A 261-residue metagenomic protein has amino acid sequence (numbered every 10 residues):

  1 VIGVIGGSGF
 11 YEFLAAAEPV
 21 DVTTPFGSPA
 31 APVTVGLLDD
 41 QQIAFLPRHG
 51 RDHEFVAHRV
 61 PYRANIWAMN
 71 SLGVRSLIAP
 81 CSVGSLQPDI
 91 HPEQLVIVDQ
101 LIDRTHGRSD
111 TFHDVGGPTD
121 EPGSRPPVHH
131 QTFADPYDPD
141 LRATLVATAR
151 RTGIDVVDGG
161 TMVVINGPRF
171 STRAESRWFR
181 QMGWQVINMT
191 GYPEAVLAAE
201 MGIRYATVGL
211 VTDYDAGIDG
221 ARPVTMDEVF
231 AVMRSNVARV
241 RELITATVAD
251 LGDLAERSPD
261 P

Functional and structural regions predicted by a protein language model:
V1-F133: Metabolite-binding pocket within alpha/beta catalytic cores that recognizes anionic/polar moieties
I66, S176, Y192-A195: Generic hydrophobic/aromatic pocket-lining and core-packing "Φ" positions
N70-G73, R180, A199: Non-catalytic positions within long, well-ordered alpha-helices that form the structural scaffold/packing of enzyme
R75-S76, Q185, R204: Short acidic/polar active-site loop segments enriched in Thr and Asp
D135-Q181: Active-site rim beta-loop-alpha module in soluble metabolic enzymes
M189-E228: Zn-dependent metallopeptidase/amidohydrolase metal-coordination segment
A216-P261: His/Asp/Glu-rich mid-to-C-terminal helical/loop segments that flank catalytic regions of hydrolases
